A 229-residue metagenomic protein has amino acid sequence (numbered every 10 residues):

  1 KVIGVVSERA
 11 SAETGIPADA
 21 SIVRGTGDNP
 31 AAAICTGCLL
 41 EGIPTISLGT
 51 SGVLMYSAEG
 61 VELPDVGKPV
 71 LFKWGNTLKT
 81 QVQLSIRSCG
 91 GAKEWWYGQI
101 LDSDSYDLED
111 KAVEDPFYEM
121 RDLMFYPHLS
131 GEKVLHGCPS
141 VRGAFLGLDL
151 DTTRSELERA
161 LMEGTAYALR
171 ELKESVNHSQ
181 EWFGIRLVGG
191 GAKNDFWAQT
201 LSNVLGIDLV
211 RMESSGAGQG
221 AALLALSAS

Functional and structural regions predicted by a protein language model:
V2: Glycine-rich, mobile lid/loop segments that gate access to catalytic sites or pores
S7-V188, A192-S229: Active-site core segments that coordinate phosphate-bearing ligands/cofactors across diverse enzyme families
